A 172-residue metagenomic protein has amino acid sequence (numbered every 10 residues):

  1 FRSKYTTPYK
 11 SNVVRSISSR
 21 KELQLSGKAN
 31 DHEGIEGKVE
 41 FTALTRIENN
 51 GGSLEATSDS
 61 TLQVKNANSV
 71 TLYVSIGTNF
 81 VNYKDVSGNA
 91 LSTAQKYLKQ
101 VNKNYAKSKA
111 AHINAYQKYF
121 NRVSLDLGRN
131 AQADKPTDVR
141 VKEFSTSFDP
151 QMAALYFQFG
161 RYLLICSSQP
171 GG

Functional and structural regions predicted by a protein language model:
F1-G172: Aromatic-residue-lined binding/catalytic grooves and analogous aromatic/hydrophobic interfacial grooves in multimeric
